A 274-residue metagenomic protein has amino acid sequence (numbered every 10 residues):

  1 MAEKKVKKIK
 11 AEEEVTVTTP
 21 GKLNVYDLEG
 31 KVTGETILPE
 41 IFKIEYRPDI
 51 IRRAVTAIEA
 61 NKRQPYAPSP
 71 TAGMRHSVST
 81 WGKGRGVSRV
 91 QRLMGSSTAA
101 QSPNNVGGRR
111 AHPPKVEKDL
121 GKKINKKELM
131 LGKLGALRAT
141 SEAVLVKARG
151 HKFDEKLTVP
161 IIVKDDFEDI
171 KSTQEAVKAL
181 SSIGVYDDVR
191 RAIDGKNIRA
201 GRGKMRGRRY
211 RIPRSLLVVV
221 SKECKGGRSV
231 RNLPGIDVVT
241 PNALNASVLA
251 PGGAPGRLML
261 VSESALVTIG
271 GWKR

Functional and structural regions predicted by a protein language model:
M1-Y26, V32, K273-R274: Intrinsically disordered, compositionally biased charged tails
T16, F153-K156, R208-I212, R231 (+1 more regions): Solvent-exposed alpha-helices and their adjacent loops that cap or buttress functional pockets in soluble metabolic
L28-P213: Basic, glycine/proline-rich low-complexity segments that contact nucleic acids
K118-D119, I183-Y186, N197, K204-R208 (+4 more regions): Phospho-regulatory, Ser/Thr- and acidic-rich intrinsically disordered linkers and terminal tails that flank modular
V159-I161, S215-V218, I236-D237, R257-M259: Structural motif
V163-D166, V219-K222, P241, V261-S262: Short His-Asn-centered micro-motif
V177-S182, R231-I236, A254-P255, R274: Short, solvent-exposed amphipathic alpha-helical segments in soluble enzyme and RNA/protein-processing domains
K225-V248: Nucleotide-binding motor/catalytic cores of P-loop/tubulin-like NTPases across gene-expression machines
